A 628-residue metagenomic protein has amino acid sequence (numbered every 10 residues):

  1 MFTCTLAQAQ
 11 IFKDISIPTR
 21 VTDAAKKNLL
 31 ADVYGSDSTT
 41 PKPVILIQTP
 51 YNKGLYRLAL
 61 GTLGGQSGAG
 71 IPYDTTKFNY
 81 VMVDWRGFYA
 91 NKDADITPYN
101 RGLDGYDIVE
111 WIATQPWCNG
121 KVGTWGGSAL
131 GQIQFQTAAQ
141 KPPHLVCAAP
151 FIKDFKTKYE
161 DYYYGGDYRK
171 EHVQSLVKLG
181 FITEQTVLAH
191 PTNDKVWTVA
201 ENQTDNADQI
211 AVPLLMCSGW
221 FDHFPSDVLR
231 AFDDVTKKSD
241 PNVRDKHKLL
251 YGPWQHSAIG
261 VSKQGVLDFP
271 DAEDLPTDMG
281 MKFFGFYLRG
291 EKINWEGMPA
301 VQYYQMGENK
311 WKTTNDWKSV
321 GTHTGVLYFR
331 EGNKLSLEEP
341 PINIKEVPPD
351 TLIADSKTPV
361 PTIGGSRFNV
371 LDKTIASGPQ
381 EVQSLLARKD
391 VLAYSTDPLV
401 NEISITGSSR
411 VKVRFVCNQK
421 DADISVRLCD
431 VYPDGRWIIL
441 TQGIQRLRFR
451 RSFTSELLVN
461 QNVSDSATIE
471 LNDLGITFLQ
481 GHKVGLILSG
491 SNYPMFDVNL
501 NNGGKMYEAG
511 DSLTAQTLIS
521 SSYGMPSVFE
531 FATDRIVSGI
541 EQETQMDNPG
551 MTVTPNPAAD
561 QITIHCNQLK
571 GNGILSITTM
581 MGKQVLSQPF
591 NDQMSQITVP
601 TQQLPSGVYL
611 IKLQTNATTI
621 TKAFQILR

Functional and structural regions predicted by a protein language model:
M1-I11, I540: Bacterial Sec-dependent N-terminal signal peptides
T5-L6, E543-T554, A558-R628: C-terminal outer-membrane/trafficking sorting elements
I11-N294: Active-site-proximal cap/loop segments of hydrolase catalytic domains
A24, D74, Q209, A387 (+9 more regions): Surface-exposed coil/turn segments at beta-strand junctions on protein surfaces, enriched
N28, T324, D421-S425, K570-I574 (+1 more regions): Exposed beta-strand and adjacent loop surfaces of beta-rich binding modules that mediate intermolecular recognition
S36, V416-K420, N567-L569: Short solvent-exposed strand-capping/beta-turn motif centered on an Asx-Ser/Thr pair
Y51, V463-T468, M594-I597: Aromatic sugar-binding surface patches on proteins that engage polysaccharides or sugar-phosphate polymers
G265-V537: C-terminal, loop-rich substrate-recognition/catalytic regions characterized by aromatic stacking residues
